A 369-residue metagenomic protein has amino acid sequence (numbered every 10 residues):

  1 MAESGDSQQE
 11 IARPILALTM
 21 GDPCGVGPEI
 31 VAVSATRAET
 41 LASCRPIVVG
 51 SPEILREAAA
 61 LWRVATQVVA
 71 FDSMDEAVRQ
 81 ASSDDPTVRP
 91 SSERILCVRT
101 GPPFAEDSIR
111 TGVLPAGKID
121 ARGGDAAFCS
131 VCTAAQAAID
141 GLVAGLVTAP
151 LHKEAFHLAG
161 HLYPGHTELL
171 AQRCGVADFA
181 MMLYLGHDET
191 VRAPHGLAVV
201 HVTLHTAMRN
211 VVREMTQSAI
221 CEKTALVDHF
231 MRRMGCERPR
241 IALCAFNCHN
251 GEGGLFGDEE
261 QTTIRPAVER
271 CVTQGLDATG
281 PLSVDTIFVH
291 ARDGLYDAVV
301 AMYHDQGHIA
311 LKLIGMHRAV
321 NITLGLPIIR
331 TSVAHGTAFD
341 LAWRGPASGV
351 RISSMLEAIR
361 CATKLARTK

Functional and structural regions predicted by a protein language model:
A2-E259, R265-K369: Anion-binding alpha/beta catalytic cores of soluble intermediary-metabolism enzymes, centered on
